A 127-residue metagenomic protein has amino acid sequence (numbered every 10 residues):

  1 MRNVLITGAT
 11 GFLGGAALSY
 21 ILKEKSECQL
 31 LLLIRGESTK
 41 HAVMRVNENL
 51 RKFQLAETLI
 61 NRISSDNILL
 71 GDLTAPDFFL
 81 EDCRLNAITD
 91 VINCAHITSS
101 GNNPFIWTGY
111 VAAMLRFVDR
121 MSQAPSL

Functional and structural regions predicted by a protein language model:
M1-D90, C94-I97: N-terminal Rossmann/SDR dinucleotide-binding element
N102-L127: NAD(P)-cofactor binding segment of oxidoreductase domains
